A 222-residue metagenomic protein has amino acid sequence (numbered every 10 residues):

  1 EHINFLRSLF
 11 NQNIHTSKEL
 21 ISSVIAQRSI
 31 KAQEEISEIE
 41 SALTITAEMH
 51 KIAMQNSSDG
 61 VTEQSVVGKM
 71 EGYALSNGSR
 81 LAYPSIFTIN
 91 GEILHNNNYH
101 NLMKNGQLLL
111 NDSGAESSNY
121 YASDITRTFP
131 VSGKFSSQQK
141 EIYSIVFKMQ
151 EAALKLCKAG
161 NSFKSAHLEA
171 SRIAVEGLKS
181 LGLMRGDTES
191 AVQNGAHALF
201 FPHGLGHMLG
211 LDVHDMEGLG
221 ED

Functional and structural regions predicted by a protein language model:
E1-D222: Active-site neighborhoods and metal-handling regions in enzymes and metal-associated proteins
